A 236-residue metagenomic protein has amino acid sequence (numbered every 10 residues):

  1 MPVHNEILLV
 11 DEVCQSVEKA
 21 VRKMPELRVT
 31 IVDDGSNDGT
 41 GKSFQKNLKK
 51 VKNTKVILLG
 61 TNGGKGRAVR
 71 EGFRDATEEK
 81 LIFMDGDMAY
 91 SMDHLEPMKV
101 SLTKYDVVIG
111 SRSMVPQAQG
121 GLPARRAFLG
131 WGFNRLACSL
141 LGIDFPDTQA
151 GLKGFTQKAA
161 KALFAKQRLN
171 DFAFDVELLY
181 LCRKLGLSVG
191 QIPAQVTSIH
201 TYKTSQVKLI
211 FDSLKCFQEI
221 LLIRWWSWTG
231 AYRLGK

Functional and structural regions predicted by a protein language model:
E6-A20: Short, well-formed alpha-helical segments that are part of the catalytic scaffolds of diverse glycosyltransferases
E6-L9, S36, K65, S91: Donor nucleotide-sugar binding loop of glycosyltransferases
L8-E12, D38-N47: Acidic helix N-cap motif at the loop->helix transition within catalytic regions of sugar-transfer enzymes
L27-I31, G41-D75: Conserved donor nucleotide-binding strand/loop of the catalytic core
D33-K42, M88: A conserved acidic beta->alpha catalytic loop
L59-D75, K80, M92-F172, I199-Q218 (+1 more regions): Acceptor/aglycone-binding surface of glycosyltransferases and processive sugar-polymer synthases
I143-D144, R168-N170, L179-T197: Catalytic donor-sugar/metal-binding loop of nucleotide-sugar-dependent glycosyltransferases
